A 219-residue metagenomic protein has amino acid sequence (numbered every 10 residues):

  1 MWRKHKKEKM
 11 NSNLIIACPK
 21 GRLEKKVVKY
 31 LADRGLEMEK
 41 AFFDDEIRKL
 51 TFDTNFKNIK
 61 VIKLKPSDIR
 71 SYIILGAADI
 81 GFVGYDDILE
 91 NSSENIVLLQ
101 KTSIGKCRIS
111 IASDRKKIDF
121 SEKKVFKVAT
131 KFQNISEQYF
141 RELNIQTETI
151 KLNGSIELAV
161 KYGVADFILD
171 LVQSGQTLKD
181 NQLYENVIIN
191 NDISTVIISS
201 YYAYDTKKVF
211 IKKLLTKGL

Functional and structural regions predicted by a protein language model:
W2-L219: Domain-level signature for soluble enzymes in the chorismate/prephenate branch of the shikimate pathway
